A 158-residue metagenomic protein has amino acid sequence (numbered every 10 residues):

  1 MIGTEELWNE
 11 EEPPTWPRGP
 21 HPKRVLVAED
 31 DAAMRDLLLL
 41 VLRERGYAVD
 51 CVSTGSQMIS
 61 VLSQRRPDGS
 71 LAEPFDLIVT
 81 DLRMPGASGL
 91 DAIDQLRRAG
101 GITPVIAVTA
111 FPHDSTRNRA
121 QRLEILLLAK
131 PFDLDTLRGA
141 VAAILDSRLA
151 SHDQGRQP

Functional and structural regions predicted by a protein language model:
M1-L26, A32, L39, R66-A72 (+1 more regions): Non-catalytic signal-transmission and effector/linker regions of two-component phosphorelay proteins
R35, P85: The feature encodes the CheY-like receiver
D36-E44: Charged docking surfaces used in two-component/phosphorelay signaling
C51-L77: Acidic, metal-coordinating helix/loop segments flanking the phosphotransfer/catalytic sites of two-component signaling
T54, S88-D91: Acidic catalytic/metal-coordinating carboxylates
S60, L90-I102: Short amphipathic alpha-helix used as the core "switch/output" element in two-component signaling
D81: Active-site residues of response regulator receiver
